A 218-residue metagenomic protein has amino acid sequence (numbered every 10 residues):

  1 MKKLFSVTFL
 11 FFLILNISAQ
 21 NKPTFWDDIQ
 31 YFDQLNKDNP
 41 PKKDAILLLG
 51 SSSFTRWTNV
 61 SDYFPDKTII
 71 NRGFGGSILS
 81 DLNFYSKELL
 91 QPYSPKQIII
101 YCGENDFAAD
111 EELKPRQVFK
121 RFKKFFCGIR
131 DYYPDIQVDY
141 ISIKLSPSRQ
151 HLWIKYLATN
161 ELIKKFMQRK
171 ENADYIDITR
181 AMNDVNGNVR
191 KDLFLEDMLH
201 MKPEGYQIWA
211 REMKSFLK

Functional and structural regions predicted by a protein language model:
M1-K22: Bacterial Sec-dependent N-terminal signal peptides
F9, P147-K218: Catalytic His-Asp segment of secreted/periplasmic serine-dependent ester chemistry enzymes
L13, K42, Y63-P65, Y132-P134 (+1 more regions): Short, structurally constrained coil/turn elements that cap an alpha-helix or connect an alpha-helix to the following
N21-R121, L152-L157, E161: Conserved SGNH/GDSL esterase-like catalytic core that processes O-acyl groups on lipids and polysaccharides
K87, Q91-S94, G103, C127-P134 (+3 more regions): Sec-exported extracytoplasmic/periplasmic mature domains
Y101-N105, R130-A158, R180-M182: Active-site segments of SGNH/GDSL-like serine hydrolases that catalyze O-acetyl group transfer/hydrolysis on lipids
Q117-I141, A158, L162-A173: Charged, glycine-enriched surface loops/patches that mediate electrostatic binding to polyanionic ligands
